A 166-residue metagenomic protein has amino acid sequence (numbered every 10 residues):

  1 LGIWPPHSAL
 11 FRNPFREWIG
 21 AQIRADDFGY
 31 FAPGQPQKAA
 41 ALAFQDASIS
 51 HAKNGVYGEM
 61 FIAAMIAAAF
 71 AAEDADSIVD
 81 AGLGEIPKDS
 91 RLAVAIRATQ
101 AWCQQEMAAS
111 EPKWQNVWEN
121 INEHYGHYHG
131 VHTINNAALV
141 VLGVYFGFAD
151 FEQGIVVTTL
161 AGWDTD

Functional and structural regions predicted by a protein language model:
L1: Long, structured ligand/cofactor-binding scaffold of large enzymes
W4-R16, A25-P36, F44-I49, E59 (+1 more regions): Accessory "access/gating" subregions that flank catalytic or transport cores
Q22: Extracytoplasmic catalytic/substrate-binding loops of multi-pass membrane glycan-assembly enzymes
A52-N54: Hydrophobic, small-residue-rich alpha-helical packing segments that form membrane-like cores
